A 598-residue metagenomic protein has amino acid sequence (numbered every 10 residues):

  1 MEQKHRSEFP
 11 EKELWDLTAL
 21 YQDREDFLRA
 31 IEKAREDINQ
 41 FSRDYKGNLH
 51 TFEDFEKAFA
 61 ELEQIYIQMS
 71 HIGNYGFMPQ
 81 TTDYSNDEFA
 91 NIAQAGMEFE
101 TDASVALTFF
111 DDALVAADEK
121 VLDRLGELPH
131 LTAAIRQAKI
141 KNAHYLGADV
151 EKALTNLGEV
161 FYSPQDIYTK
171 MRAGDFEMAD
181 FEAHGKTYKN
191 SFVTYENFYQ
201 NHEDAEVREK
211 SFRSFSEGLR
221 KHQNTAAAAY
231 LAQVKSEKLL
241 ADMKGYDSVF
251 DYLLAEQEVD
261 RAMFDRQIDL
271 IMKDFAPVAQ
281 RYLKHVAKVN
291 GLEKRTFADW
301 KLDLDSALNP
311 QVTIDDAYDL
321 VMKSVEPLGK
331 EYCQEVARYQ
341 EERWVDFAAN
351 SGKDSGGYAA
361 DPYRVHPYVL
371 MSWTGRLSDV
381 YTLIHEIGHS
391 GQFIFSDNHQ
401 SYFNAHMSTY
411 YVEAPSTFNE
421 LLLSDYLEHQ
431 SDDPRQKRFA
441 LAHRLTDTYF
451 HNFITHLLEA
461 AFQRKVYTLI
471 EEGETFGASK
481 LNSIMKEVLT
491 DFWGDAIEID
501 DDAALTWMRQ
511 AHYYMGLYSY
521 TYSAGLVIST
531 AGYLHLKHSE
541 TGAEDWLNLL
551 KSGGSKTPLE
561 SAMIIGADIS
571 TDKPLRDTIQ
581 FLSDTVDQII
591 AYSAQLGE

Functional and structural regions predicted by a protein language model:
M1-S306, Y318, Y592-E598: A well-structured
E8-E11, Q22, F110, L114-V115 (+11 more regions): C-terminal, non-catalytic "cap/extension" segments appended to globular domains
G245, T374-I394, S416, L421 (+2 more regions): Active-site recognition of the HExxH zinc-binding catalytic motif
K288-C333, Q392, F439-L441, T446-N452 (+2 more regions): Long, K/E/R/D-enriched contiguous segments that form extended
A307-V312, V345-V365: Catalytic zinc-binding patch centered on the HExxH motif and its immediate surroundings that defines zinc-dependent
N309-I314, P362-I384: Short pre-active-site segment immediately N-terminal to the catalytic Zn-binding motif
K323-Q334, A360, H389, F393-S401 (+1 more regions): Conserved helix-loop functional segments at active or binding sites
M407-Q436, L445-D447, H451, G525: Post-HExxH zinc-binding segment in Zn-dependent metallohydrolases
